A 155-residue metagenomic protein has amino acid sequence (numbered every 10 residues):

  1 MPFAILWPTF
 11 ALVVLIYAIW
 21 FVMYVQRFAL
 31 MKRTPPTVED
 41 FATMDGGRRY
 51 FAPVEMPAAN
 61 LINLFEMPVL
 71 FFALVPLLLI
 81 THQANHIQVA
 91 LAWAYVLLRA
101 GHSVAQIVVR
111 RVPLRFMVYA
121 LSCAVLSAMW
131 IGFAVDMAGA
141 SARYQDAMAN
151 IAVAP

Functional and structural regions predicted by a protein language model:
F3-T43: N-terminal signal-anchor transmembrane alpha helix
V13, I62-L77: Core segments of transmembrane alpha-helices that mediate helix-helix packing or line hydrophobic substrate/ligand
W20-R27, L78-L79, Q106, W130-D136: Structural signal for membrane-spanning alpha-helices in multi-pass inner-membrane proteins, emphasizing helix cores
V25-P35, Q83, I107, R111 (+1 more regions): Transmembrane helix-loop junctions in multipass membrane proteins, especially transporters and channels
M44-V69: Membrane interfacial helix-start motif at the N-side
N85-V96: Structural signature of hydrophobic alpha-helical transmembrane segments
G101-V125: Interfacial loop-to-transmembrane junctions
M129-P155: Juxtamembrane boundary at the C-terminal end of a transmembrane helix
